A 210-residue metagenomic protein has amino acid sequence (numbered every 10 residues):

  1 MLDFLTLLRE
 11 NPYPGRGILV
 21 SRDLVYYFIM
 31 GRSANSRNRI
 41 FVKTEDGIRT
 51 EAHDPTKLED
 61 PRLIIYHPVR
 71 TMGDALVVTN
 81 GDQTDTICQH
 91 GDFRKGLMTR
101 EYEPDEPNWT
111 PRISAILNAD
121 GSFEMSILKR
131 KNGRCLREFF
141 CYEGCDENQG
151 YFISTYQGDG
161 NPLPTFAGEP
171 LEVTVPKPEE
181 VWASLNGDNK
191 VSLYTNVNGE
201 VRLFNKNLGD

Functional and structural regions predicted by a protein language model:
M1-D210: Conserved short alpha-helical segments that host acidic/polar catalytic motifs at enzyme active sites
